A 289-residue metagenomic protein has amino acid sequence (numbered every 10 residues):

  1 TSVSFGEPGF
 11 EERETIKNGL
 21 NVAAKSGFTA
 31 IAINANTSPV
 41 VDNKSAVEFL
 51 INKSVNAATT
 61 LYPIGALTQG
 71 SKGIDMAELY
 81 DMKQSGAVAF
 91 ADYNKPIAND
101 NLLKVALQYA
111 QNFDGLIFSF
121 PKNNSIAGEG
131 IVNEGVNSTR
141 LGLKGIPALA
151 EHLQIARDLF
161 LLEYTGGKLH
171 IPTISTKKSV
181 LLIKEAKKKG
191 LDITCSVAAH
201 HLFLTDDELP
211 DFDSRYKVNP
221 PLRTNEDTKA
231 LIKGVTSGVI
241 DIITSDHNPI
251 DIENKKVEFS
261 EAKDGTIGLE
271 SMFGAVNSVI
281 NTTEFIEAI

Functional and structural regions predicted by a protein language model:
T1-G6, L204-Y216: N-terminal small/glycine-rich loop or linker at the start of catalytic domains across soluble metabolic enzymes
T1-S54: Metal-associated gating/positioning segment near the N- to mid-region
S2, A23, G27, L61 (+6 more regions): Divalent metal-coordination and catalytic microenvironments
F28-A30, V88, D241: Short acidic/polar active-site loop segments enriched in Thr and Asp
T37-F49, S54-T165, K178-L182, L202-L209: Histidine/acidic-residue-rich, glycine-tolerant segments that coordinate divalent metal ions
R140-G166, T236-S237, I242-I243, N248-I289: His/Asp/Glu-enriched, well-ordered alpha-helical/loop segment that forms or immediately abuts the divalent-metal
G166-K168, L209-T244: A conserved active-site cap/scaffold subdomain adjacent to cofactor or substrate pockets
S175-D206, K233-S245, P249-I250: Hard-cation-handling environments
